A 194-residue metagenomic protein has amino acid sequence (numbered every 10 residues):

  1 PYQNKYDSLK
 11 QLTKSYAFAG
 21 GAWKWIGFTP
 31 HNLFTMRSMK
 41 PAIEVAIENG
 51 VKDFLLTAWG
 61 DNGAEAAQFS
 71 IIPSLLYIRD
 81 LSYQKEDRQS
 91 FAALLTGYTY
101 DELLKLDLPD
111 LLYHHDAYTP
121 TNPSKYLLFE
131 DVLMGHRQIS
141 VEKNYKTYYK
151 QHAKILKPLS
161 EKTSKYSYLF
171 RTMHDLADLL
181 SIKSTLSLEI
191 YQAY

Functional and structural regions predicted by a protein language model:
P1-Y194: Substrate-binding groove of N-acetylhexosamine-processing glycoside hydrolases
